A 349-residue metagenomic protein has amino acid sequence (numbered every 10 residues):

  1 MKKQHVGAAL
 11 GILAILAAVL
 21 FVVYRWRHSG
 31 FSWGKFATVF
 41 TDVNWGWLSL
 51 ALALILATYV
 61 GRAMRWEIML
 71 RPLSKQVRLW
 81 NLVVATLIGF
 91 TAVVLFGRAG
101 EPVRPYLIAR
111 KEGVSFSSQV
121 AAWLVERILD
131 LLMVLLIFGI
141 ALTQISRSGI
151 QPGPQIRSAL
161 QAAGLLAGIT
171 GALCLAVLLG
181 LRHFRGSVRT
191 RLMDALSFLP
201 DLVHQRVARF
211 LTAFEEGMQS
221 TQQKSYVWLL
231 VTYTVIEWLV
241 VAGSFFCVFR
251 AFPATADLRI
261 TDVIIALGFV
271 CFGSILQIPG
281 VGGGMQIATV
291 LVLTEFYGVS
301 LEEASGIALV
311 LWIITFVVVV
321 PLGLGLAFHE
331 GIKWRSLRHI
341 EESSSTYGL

Functional and structural regions predicted by a protein language model:
M1-L87, P152-C271, G306-A308, I314-L349: Predominantly cytoplasmic-facing regulatory/coupling regions of multi-pass membrane proteins
I15-A18, R62, W66, V93-G97 (+4 more regions): Alpha-helical transmembrane segments and their lipid-water interface positions in multi-pass membrane proteins
V60-M64, L95-P105, T261, C271-V290: Transmembrane helix boundary and interhelical junction motifs in multipass membrane proteins
M64, I68, L79, L87 (+4 more regions): Transmembrane helical bundles of ABC transporters
I68-L73, V94, P105-G113, T294-E295: Helix-loop junctions at the membrane interface of multi-pass solute transporters
L79-V84, V114-L131, V299-V310: Membrane-interface alpha-helices at helix entry/exit sites of multi-pass transporters
I108-S115, G217, I287-E303: Interfacial segments of multi-pass membrane proteins
I137-P152, E295, L324-G325: Transmembrane alpha-helix termini and helix-breaking/packing motifs in multi-pass membrane transporters
